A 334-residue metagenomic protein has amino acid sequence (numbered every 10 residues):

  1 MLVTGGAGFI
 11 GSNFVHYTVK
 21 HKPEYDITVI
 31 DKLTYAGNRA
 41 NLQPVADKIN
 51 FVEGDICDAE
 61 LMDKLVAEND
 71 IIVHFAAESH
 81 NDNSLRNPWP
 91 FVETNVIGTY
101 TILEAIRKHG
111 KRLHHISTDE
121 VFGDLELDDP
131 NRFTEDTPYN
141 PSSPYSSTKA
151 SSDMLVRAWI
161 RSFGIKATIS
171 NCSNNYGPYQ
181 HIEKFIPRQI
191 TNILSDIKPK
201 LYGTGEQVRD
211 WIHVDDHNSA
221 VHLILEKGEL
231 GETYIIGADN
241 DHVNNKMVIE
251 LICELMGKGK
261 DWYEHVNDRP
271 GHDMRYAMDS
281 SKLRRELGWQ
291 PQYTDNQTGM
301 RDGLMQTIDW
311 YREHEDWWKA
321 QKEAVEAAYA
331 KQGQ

Functional and structural regions predicted by a protein language model:
M1-N175, Q306, W310-H314, A320 (+1 more regions): N-terminal Rossmann-like NAD(P)+-binding domain of SDR-like oxidoreductases, especially those catalyzing
T18, I102, W159, Q189-I193 (+1 more regions): A short, amphipathic alpha-helix embedded in the catalytic core of nucleotide-handling enzymes
R39-L42, L125-D129, Q180-E183, M247-I249 (+1 more regions): Short aromatic-enriched loop/helix-cap "lid" or pocket-rim segments at secondary-structure transitions that line
G54, I71, I193-Q334: C-terminal substrate-binding subdomain of Rossmann-fold SDR/epimerase-dehydratase oxidoreductases
E60-D63, D82, W89, Y100 (+8 more regions): Residues in well-ordered alpha-helical elements
P130, P141-T148, P178, I182-I186 (+1 more regions): The catalytic Tyr-centered alpha-helix of NAD(P)H-dependent dehydrogenases
S151, L155, W159, Q189 (+2 more regions): Hydrophobic alpha-helix immediately C-terminal to the catalytic Tyr-X-X-X-Lys motif of short-chain
